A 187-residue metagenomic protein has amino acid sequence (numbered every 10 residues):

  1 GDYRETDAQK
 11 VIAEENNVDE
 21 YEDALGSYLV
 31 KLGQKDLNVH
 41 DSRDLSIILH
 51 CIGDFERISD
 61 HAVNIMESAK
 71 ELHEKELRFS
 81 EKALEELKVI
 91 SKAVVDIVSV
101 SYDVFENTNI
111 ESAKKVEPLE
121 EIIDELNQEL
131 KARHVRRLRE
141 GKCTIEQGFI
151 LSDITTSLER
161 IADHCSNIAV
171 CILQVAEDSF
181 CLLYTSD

Functional and structural regions predicted by a protein language model:
G1-S186: Cytosolic, long alpha-helical scaffolding segments
